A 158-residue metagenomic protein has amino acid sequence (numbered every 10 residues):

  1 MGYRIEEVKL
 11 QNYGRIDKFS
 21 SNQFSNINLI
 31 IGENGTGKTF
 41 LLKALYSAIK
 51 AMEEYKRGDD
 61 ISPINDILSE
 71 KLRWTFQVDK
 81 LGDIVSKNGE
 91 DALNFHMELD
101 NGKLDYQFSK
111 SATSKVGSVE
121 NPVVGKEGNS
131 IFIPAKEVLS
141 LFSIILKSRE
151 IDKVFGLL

Functional and structural regions predicted by a protein language model:
M1-L158: P-loop NTPase switch/coupling surface
